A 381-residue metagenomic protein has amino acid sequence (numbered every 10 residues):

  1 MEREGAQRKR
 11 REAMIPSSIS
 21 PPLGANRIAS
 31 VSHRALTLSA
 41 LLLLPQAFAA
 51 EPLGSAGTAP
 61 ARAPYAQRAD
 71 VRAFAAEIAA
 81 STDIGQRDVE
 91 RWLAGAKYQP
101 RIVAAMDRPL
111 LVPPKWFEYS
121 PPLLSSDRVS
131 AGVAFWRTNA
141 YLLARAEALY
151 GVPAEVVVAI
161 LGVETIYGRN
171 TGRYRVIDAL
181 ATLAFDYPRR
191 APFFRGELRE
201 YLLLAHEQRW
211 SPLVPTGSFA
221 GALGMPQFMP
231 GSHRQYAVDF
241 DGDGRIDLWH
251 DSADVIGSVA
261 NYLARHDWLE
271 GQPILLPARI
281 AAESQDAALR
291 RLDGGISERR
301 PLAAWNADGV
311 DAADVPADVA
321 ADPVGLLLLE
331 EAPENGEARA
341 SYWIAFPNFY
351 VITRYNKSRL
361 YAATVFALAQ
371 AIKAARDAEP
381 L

Functional and structural regions predicted by a protein language model:
E2-A13: Extreme N-terminal basic, low-complexity initiation segments that serve as generic localization/processing leaders
S17-T37: Bacterial N-terminal signal peptides that target proteins for export
R34-Q46: Bacterial N-terminal signal peptides
E51-E147: An acidic, Gly/Ser/Thr/Pro-rich helix-cap/linker signature
K97-Y98, E164-G168, A222, L269 (+3 more regions): Solvent-exposed loop/turn segments at secondary-structure junctions within structured extracellular/periplasmic domains
W116-S258, A264: Acidic/His-rich structured neighborhood in mature extracellular/periplasmic domains
P212, T216-V324: Flexible, glycine-rich surface segments
S284-L381: C-terminal soluble interaction/assembly domains
